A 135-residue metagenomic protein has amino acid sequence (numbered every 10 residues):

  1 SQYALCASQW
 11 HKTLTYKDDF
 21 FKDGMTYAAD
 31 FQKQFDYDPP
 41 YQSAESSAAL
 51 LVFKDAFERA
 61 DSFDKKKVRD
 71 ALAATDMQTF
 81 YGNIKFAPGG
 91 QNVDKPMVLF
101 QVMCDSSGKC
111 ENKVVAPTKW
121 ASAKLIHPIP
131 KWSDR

Functional and structural regions predicted by a protein language model:
S1-K12: Extracellular/periplasmic bilobed ligand-binding domains
Q2, A73-R135: Solvent-exposed, acidic/polar segments of extracytosolic/periplasmic ligand-binding ectodomains
Q2-Y3, D36, D61, G82: Glycine-centered flexibility sites
W10-L14, E45-A49, D105-S106, W120: Solvent-exposed loop/turn segments at secondary-structure junctions within structured extracellular/periplasmic domains
T15-A74: Extracellular/periplasmic ligand-binding modules, especially the Venus flytrap/periplasmic-binding
